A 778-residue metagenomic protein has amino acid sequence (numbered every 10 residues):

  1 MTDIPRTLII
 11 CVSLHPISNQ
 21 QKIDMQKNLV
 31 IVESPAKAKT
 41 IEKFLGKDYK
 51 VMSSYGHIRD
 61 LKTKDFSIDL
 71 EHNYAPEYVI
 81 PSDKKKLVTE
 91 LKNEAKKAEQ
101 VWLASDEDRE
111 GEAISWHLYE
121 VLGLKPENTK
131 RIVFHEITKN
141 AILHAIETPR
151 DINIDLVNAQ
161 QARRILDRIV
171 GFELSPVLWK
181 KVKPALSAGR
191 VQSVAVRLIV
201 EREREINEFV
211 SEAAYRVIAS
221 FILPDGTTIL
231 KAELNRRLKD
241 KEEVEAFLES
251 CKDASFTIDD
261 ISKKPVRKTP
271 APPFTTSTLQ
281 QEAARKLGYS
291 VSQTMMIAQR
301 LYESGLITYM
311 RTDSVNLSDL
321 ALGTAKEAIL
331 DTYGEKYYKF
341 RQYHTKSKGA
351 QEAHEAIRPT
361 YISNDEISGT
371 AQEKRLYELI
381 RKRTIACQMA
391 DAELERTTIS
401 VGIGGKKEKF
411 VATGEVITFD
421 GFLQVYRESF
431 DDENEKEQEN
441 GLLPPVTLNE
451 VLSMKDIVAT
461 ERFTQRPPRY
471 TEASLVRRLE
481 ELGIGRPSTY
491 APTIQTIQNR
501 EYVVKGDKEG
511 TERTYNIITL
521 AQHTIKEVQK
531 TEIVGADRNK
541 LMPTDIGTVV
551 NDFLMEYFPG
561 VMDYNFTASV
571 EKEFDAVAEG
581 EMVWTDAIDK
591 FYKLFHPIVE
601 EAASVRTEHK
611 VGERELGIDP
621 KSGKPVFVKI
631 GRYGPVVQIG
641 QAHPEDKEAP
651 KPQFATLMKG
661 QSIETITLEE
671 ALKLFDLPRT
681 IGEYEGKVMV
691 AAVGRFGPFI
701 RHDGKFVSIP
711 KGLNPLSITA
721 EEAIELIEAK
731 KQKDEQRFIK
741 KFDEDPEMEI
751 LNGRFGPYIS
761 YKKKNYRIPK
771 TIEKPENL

Functional and structural regions predicted by a protein language model:
I10, Q26-L29, T40, Y49 (+5 more regions): Basic, low-complexity terminal or inter-domain segments flanking catalytic cores
C11-R164, E173, N235, E245 (+3 more regions): Intrinsically disordered, low-complexity regulatory segments
P35-A38, D48-Y55, P81-A98, G111-W116 (+21 more regions): Amphipathic alpha-helical transducer elements in NTP-driven molecular machines
I137-A219, K263-R267: C-terminal or mid-to-C-terminal helical accessory/interaction module adjacent to the motor/catalytic core
L238-P273, T447-L452, T460, N565 (+1 more regions): Metal- or metallocofactor-binding catalytic centers and their adjacent structured scaffolds across diverse enzyme
T257-P273, S277-Q281, A350-S363, S453: Residues forming anionic-ligand binding surfaces in small-molecule and nucleic-acid pockets of primarily soluble enzymes
